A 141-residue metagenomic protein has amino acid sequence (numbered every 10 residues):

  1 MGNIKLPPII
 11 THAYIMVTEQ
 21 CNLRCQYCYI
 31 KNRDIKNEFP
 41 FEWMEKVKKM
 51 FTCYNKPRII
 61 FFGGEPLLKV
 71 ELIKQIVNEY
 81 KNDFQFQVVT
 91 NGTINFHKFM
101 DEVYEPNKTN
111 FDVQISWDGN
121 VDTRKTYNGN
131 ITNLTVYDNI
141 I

Functional and structural regions predicted by a protein language model:
M1, V17-T18, V70, T90: SEC14/CRAL-TRIO lipid-binding/transfer domains and related phosphoinositide-recognition modules that form deep
M1-N3, I140: Charged, low-complexity, helix-prone segments enriched in Lys/Glu/Asp/Gln
K5-W43: Canonical Radical SAM [4Fe-4S] cluster-binding loop centered on the CxxxCxxC motif and its immediate flanking residues
V17, G63-G64: Short acidic donor-binding/metal-coordinating loop in glycosyltransferase active sites
C21, C25, F61, V88: Conserved, mostly hydrophobic/aromatic
R33, G64, D118: Flexible loop residues that form catalytic and substrate-binding hotspots at small-molecule/glycan-binding clefts
K36, E65-L68: Short, small-residue-enriched loops and turns at beta-alpha junctions that line or gate enzyme active sites
M44, K48-K49, C53-I60, K69-I141: Radical SAM/AdoMet-radical enzyme domain recognition
